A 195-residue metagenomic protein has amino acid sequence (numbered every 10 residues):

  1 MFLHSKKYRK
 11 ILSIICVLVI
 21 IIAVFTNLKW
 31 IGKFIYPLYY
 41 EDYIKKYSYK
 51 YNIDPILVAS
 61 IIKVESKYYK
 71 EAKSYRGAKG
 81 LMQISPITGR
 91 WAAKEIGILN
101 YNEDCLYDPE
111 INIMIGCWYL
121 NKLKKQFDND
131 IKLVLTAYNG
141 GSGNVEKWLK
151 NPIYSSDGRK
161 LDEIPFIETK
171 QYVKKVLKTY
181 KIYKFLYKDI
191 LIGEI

Functional and structural regions predicted by a protein language model:
M1-Y8: N-terminal Lys/Arg-rich, disordered targeting/topogenic segments
Y8-I11, V176: Hydrophobic alpha-helical segments, especially transmembrane helices and their immediate juxtamembrane helical caps
I11-N27: Hydrophobic membrane-insertion alpha-helices, especially the h-region of bacterial N-terminal signal peptides
V24-I195: Catalytic glycan-binding domains that act on GlcNAc-containing polysaccharides
